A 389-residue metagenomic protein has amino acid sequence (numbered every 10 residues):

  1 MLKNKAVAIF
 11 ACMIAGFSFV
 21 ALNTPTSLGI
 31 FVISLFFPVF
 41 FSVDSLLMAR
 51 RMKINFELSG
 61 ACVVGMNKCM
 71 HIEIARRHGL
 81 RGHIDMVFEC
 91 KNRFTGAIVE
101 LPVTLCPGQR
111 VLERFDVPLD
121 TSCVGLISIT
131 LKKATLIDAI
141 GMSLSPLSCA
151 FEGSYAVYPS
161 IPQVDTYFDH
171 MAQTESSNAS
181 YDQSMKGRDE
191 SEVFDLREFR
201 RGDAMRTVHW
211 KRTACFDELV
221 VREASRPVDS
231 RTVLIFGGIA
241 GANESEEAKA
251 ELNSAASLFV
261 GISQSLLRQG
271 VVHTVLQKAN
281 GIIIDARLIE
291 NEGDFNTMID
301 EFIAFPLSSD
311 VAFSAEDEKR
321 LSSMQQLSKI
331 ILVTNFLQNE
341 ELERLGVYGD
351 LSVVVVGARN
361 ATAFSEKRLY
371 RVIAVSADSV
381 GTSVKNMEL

Functional and structural regions predicted by a protein language model:
M1-N55: Extracellular/lumenal glycan-associated context and N-glycosylation machinery
N4, F19, A49, V124 (+4 more regions): Intrinsically disordered, low-complexity regions
G16-S18, V87, R114, A363: Intrinsic disorder/low-structure terminal segments
F36-D285: An amphipathic, basic-hydrophobic helix/alpha-beta surface used to engage anionic, phosphate-rich ligands or surfaces
R201, M205-L389: Exposed, interaction-prone extracellular/peripheral surfaces
